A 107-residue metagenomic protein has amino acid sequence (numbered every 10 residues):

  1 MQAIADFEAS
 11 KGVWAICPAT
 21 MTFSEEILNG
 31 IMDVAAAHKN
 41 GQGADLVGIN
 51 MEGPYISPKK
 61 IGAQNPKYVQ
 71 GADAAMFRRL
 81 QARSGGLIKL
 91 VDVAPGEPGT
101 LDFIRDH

Functional and structural regions predicted by a protein language model:
M1-D6, D102-D106: N-terminal glycine-/serine-/threonine-rich phosphate-binding loop
Q2-L28, D45-S57, S84-G96: Divalent metal-dependent hydrolysis catalytic cores, especially in the metallo-beta-lactamase
E8-K11, V34, H38: N-terminal hydrophobic targeting/anchoring segments and the immediately downstream early-domain regions of hydrolases
S24-E25, Q64-V69, E97-P98: Short, small-residue-enriched loops and turns at beta-alpha junctions that line or gate enzyme active sites
I31, A36, Q70-H107: Histidine/acidic residue-rich metal-binding segments in metalloenzymes
A37-H38, Q42-L46: A glycine-rich helix N-cap at a beta->alpha junction
S57-N65: A short acidic, helix-capping loop that chelates divalent metal ions and anchors anionic groups
